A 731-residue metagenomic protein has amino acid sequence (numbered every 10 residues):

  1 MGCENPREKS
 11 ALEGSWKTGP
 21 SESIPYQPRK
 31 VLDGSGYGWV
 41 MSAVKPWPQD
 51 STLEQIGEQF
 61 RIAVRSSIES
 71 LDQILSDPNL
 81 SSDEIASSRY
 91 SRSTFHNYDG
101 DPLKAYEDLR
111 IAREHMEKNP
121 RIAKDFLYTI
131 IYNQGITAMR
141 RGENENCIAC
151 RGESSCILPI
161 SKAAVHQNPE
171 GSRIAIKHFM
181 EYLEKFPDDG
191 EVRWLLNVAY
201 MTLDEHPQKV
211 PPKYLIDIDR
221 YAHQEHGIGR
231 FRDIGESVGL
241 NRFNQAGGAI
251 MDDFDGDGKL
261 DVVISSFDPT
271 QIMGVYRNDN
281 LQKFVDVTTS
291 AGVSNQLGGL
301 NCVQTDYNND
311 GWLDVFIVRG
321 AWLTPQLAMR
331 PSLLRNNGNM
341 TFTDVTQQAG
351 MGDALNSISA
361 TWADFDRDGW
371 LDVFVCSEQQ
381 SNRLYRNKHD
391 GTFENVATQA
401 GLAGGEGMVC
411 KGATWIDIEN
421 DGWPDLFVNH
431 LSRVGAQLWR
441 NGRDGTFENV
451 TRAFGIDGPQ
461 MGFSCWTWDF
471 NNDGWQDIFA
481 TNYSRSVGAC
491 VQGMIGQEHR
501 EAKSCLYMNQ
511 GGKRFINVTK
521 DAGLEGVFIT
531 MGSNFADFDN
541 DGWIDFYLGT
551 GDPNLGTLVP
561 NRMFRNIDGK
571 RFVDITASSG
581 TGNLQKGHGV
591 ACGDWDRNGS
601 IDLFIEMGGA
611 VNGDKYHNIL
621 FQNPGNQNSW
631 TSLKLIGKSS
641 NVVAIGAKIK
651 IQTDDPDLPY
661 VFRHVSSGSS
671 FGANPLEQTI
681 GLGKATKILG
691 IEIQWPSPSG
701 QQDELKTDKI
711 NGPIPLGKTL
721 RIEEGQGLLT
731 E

Functional and structural regions predicted by a protein language model:
P28-I56, S82-T94, D125-S161, E191-N197: Amphipathic alpha-helical repeat scaffolds of TPR domains
I56-Q73, G100-H115, N168-I176, E225: Helix-turn-helix repeat elements of alpha-solenoid scaffolds
T94, A112-Y128, I136-L183, E205-E225: Short coil/linker segments at helix-helix boundaries
E143-Q167, V318-A328, T481-H499, G549-T557 (+1 more regions): Short, conserved, GDST-rich strand-edge loop motifs in beta-rich repeat architectures
S237-I250, A291-Q304, A349-T361, G401-T414 (+6 more regions): Repeat-based blade/solenoid architectures
A249, K259-S266, G311, V315-R319 (+6 more regions): Hydrophobic beta-strand segments that make up the repeating blades of beta-propeller and related beta-repeat
D253-K259, D279-N280, T305-W312, N337-G338 (+11 more regions): Calcium-coordinating acidic loop motifs
R571, A577-K586, A591-E731: Gly/Ser/Thr/Pro-enriched helix-cap/hinge segments flanking short amphipathic alpha-helices
